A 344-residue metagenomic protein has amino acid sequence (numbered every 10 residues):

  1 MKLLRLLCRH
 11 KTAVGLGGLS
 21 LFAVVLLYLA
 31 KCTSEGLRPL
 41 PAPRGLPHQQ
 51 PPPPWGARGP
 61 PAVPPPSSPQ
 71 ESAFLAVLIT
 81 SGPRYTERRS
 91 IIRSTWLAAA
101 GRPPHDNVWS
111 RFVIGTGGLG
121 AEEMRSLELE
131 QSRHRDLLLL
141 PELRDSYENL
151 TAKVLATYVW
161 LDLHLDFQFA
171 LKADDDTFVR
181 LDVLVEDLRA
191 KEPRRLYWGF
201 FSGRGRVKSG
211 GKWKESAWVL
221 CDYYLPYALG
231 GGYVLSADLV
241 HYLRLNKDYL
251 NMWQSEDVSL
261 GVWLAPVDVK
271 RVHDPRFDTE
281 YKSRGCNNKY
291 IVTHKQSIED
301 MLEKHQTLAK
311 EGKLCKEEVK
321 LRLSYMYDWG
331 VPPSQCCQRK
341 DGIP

Functional and structural regions predicted by a protein language model:
M1-P344: Secretory-pathway lumenal glyco-enzymes, predominantly type II signal-anchor Golgi glycosyltransferases
